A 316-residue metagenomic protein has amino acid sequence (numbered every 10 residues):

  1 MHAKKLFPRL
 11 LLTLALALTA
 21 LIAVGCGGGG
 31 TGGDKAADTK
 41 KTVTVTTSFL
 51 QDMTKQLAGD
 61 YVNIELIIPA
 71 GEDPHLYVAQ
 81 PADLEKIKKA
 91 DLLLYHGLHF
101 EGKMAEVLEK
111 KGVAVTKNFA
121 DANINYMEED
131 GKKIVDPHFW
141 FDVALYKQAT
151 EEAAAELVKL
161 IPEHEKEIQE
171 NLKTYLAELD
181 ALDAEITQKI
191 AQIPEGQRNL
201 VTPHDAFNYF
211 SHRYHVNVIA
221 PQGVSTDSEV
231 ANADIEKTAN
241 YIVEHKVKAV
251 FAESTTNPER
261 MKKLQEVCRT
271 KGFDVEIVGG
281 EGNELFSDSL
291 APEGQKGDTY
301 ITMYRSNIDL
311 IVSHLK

Functional and structural regions predicted by a protein language model:
K5-L6, A36: N-terminal cationic leader/targeting segments used for protein routing and processing
L6-G30: Sec-dependent N-terminal signal peptides of Gram-positive bacterial secreted proteins and lipoproteins
A23-K316: Extracytoplasmic metal-acquisition and chelation regions
